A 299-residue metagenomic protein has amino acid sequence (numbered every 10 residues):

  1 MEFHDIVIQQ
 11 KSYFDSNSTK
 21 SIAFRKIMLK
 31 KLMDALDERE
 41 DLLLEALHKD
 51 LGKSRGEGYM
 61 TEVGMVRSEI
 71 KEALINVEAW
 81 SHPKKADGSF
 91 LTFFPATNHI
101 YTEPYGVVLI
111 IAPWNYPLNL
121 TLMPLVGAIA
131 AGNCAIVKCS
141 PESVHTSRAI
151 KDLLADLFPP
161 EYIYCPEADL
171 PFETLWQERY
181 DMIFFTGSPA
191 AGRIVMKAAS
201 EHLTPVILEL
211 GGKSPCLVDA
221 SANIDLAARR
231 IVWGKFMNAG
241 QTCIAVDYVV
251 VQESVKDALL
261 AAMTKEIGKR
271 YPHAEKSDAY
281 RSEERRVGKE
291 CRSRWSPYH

Functional and structural regions predicted by a protein language model:
M1-H99, K269, R292: N-terminal Rossmann-like NAD(P)+-binding subdomain of aldehyde/semialdehyde dehydrogenases
H4, I8, K30, K71 (+4 more regions): Amphipathic, non-transmembrane alpha-helical secondary structure
K31, A35-L42, A149, L153-L157 (+3 more regions): Generic non-transmembrane alpha-helical segments
L91-L226: Rossmann-like NAD(P) dinucleotide-binding subdomain of oxidoreductase/dehydrogenase enzymes
F158, A190-R286, R292: ALDH superfamily catalytic-core signature
K289-H299: Hydrophobic alpha-helical segments, chiefly the membrane-spanning helices and signal/signal-anchor peptides
